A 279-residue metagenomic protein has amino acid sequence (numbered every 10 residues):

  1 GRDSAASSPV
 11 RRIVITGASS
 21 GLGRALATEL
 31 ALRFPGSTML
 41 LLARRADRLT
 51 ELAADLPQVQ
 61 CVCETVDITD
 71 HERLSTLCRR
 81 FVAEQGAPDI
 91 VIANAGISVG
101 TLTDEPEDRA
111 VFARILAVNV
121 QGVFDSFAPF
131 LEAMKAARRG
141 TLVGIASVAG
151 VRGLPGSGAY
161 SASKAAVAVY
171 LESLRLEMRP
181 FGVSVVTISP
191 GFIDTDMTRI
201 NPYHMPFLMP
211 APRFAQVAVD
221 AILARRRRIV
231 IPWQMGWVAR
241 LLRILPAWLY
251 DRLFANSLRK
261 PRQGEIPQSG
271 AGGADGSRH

Functional and structural regions predicted by a protein language model:
S19-S20: Conserved glycine-rich cofactor-binding loop
P35-E51: Conserved glycine-rich Rossmann-like NAD(P)H-binding loop of the short-chain dehydrogenase/reductase
L56-E72: Rossmann-fold cofactor-recognition segment
L102-R114: Substrate-binding pocket helix/loop in short-chain dehydrogenase/reductase
F127, S163: Active-site helix of classical SDR
S147: Residue(s) in the substrate-gating loop at a strand-loop-helix junction that position the organic substrate next
T187, Y203-A239: C-terminal helical subdomain
